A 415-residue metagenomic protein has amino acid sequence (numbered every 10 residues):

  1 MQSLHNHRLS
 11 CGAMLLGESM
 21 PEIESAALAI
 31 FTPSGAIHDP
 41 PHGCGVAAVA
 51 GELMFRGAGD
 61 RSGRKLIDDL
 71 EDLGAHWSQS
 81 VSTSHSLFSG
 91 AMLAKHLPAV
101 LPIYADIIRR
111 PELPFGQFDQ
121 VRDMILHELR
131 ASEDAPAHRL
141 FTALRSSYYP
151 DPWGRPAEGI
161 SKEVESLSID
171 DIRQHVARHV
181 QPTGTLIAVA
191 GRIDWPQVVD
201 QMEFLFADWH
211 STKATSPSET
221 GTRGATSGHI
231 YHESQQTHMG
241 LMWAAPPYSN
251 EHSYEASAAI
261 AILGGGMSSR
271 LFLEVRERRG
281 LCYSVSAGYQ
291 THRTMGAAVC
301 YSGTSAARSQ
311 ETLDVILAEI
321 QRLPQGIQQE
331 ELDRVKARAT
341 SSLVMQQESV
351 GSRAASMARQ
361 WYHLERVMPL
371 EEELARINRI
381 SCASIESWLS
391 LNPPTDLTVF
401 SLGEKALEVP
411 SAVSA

Functional and structural regions predicted by a protein language model:
M1-S3, S10, P41: Short, low-structural-confidence N-terminal segments
Q2, R8, S19, K65-T220 (+3 more regions): Charge-rich, well-structured scaffold segments of protease-associated domains
A13-S34, C44, K213-S269, S401: His/Glu-based metal-binding/catalytic segments typifying zinc-dependent metallopeptidases
G35-G43, D134-A137: Cytochrome P450
G45-R56: Active-site SXXK
R270-R278: Short amphipathic alpha-helix segments
